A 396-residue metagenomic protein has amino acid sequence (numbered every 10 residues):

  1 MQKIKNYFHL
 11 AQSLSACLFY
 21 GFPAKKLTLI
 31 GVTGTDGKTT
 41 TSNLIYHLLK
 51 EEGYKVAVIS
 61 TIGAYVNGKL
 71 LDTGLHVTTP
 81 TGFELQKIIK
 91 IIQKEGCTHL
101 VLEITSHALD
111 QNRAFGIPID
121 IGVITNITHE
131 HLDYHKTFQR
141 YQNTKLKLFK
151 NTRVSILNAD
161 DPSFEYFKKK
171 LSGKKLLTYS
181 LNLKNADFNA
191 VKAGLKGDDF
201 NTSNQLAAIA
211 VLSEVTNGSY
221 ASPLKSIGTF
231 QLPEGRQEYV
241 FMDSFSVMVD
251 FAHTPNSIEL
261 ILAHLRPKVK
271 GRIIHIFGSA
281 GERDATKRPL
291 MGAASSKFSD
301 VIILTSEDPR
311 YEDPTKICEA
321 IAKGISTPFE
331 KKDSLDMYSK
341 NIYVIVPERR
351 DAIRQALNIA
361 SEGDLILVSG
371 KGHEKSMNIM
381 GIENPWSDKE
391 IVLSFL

Functional and structural regions predicted by a protein language model:
M1-N6, S213-Y220, K225-G235, V240-L396: ATP-dependent carboxylate-amine ligase
Q2-A159, S163-K175, S213, K268-V269: Phosphate-binding loop of NTP-binding sites
K25-L27, E95, I119-V247, K270 (+2 more regions): Acidic, Mg2+-coordinating active-site environments of NTP-dependent enzymes
T35, T61-I62, I104-T105, N126-I127 (+8 more regions): Fold-independent oxyanion-binding glycine-rich loops and adjacent beta-strand/coil segments at enzyme active sites
S42, G82, T202-A208, P255: Short alpha-helical patches at coil-to-helix transitions and adjacent helical residues in well-structured domains
D110-N112, L132-D133, E165-Y166, A186 (+3 more regions): Glycine/Thr-rich phosphate-binding loops of Rossmann-like dinucleotide-binding domains
